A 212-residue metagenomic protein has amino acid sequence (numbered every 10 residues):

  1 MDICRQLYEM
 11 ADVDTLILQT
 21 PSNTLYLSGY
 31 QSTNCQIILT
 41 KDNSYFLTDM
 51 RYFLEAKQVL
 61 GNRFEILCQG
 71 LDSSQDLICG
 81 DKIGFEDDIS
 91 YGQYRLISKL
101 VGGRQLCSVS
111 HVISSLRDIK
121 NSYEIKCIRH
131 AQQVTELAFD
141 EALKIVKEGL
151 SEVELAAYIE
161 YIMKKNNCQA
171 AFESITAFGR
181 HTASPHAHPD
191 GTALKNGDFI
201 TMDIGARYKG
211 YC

Functional and structural regions predicted by a protein language model:
M1-F46, F53-L54, I78-C79, K99-Q105 (+3 more regions): Terminal domain-start leader segments
I3-C4, D72-A170, H181, Y208: Flexible, acidic/His-enriched mid-domain "rim/lid" segments that flank
Q19-P21, T48-R51, Q69, F85-I89: Structural motif
S22-N23, S44, R51-F53, S90 (+2 more regions): Short, glycine-/Ser/Thr-/acidic-enriched flexible segments
T24-Q31, L150-C212: Short catalytic-site patches enriched in acidic/histidine residues that coordinate or position cofactors/metals
I37, I128, G197: Divalent metal-coordination and catalytic microenvironments
T40-N43, T48-Y52, Q58-L60, K195-F199 (+1 more regions): Charged, cofactor-coupling segments
F64-S74: Glycine-rich, highly charged phosphate/nucleotide-binding loops
